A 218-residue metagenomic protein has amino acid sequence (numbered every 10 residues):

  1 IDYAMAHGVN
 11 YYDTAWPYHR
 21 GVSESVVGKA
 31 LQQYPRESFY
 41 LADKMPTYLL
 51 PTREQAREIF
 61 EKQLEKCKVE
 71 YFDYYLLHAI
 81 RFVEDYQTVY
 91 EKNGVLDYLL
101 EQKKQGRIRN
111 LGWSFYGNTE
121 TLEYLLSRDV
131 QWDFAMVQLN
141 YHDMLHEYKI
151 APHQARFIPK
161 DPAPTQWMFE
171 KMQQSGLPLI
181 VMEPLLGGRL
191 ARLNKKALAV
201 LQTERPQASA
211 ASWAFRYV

Functional and structural regions predicted by a protein language model:
I1-A4, T52-K68, G117-L126, A210-F215: Short, acidic/polar
I1-F39, E70, Y98, K104: N-terminal binding-site loop/beta-alpha segment at the start of enzyme catalytic domains that lines or forms
A4, Y12, V27, L41 (+7 more regions): Conserved, mostly hydrophobic/aromatic
V9, V69-F72, I108, W132: A structural motif
S23, A56, F60, K92-V95 (+1 more regions): Aromatic/hydrophobic pocket-lining residues that form the small-molecule binding cavity in soluble enzyme cores
E37-L49, Y71, Y75-H78, Q138: A short, structured active-site edge motif that brings together acidic residues
L64-Q87: Active-site groove signature of glycoside hydrolases
I80-V218: Beta/alpha (TIM)-barrel catalytic core signal, keyed to glycine-rich beta->alpha loops juxtaposed to Asp/Glu that bind
